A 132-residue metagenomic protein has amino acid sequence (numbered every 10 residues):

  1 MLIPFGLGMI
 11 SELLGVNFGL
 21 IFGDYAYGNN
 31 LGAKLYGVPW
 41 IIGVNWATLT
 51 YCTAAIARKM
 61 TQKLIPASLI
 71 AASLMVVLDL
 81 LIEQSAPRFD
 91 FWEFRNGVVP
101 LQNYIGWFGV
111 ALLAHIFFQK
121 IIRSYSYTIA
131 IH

Functional and structural regions predicted by a protein language model:
M1-H132: Aromatic-rich, lipid-facing transmembrane alpha helices and their immediate juxtamembrane interface loops in integral
